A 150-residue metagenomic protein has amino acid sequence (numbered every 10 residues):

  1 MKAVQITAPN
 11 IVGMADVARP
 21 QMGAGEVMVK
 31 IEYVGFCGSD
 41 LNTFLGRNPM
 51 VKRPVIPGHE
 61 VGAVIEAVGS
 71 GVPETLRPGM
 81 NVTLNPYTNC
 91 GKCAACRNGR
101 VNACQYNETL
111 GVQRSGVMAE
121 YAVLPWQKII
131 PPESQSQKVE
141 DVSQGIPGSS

Functional and structural regions predicted by a protein language model:
A8-N10, V34-G35, G148: Short polar catalytic/cofactor-binding loops
P9-M14, G46-R47: Short gly/ser/thr-rich secondary-structure transition/capping motifs
G13, G23, P78, V117-M118 (+1 more regions): A generic structural signal for well-ordered coil/turn residues at beta-strand boundaries that shape enzyme active-site
A18-V34, R47-A94, K128, E133-S136: Glycine-rich beta-strand-centered segment in the early N-terminal region that forms part of a ligand/cofactor-binding
S39-F44: Cytochrome P450 core scaffold surrounding the K-helix E-X-X-R motif and the conserved "meander" helix-loop region
C90-S150: NAD(P)H dinucleotide-binding glycine-rich loop of Rossmann-like/cofactor-binding domains, especially the beta1-alpha1
